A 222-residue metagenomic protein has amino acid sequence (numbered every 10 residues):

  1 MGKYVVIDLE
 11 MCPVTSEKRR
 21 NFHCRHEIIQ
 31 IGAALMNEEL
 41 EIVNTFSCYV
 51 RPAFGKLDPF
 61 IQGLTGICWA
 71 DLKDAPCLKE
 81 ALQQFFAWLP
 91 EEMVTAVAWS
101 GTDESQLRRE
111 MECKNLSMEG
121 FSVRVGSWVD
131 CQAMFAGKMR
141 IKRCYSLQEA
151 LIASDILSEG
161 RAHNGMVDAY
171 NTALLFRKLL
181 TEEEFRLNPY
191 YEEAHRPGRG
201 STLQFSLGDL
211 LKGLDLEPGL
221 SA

Functional and structural regions predicted by a protein language model:
G2-R109, G160: Conserved non-catalytic scaffold segment of RNase H-like nuclease domains
I7, V129, V167: Active-site flanking residues adjacent to catalytic metal/cofactor-binding acidic residues
M11-P13, A133, N171: Short, glycine/acidic-enriched loop or turn micro-motifs at the edges of active sites
K56-D58, Q62-T65, L72, Q132-A169: Active-site-proximal helix-loop-helix substrate-binding element of RNase H-like nuclease domains
T102-S127: Substrate-recognition/cap helix-loop segment adjacent to the acidic, metal-dependent catalytic center of Asp-based
E110-K114, G137, A153, K178-E182: Active-site catalytic microenvironments for nucleophilic, acid-base chemistry
S122-C144, P197-G200: Short, flexible loop segments at boundaries between secondary-structure elements
L174-A222: Acidic two-metal-ion nuclease catalytic site recognized across multiple nuclease folds, prominently DnaQ/RNase D-T
